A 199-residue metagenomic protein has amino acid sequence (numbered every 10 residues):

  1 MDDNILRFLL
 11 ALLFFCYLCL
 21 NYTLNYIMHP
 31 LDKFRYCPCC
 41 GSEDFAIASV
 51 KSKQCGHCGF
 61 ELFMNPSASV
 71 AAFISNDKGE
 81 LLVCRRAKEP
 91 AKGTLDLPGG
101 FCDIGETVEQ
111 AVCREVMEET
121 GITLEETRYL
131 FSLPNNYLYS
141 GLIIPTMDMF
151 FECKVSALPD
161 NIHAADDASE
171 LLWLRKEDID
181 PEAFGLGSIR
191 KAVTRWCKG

Functional and structural regions predicted by a protein language model:
F34, S52: Residues immediately within or flanking Cys/His clusters that coordinate Zn2+ in small zinc-binding modules
C37-C40, C55-C58: Short cysteine-rich clusters marking metal-coordination/redox-active sites
F45-A46, F63: Short functional micro-motifs and their immediate structural scaffolds
I47, T123-S132: A short coil-to-beta-strand element that immediately follows conserved catalytic motifs
H57-L81, F101: Conserved N-terminal beta-strand and adjoining loop/helix that marks the start of the Nudix/MutT-like hydrolase domain
N76-E118: Conserved Nudix-box catalytic region and its N-terminal flanking loop in Nudix hydrolases and closely related
F131-D160: Active-site-adjacent beta-strand/loop module that shapes the phosphate/pyrophosphate-binding cleft
I162-A192: NUDIX/MutT-family hydrolases
